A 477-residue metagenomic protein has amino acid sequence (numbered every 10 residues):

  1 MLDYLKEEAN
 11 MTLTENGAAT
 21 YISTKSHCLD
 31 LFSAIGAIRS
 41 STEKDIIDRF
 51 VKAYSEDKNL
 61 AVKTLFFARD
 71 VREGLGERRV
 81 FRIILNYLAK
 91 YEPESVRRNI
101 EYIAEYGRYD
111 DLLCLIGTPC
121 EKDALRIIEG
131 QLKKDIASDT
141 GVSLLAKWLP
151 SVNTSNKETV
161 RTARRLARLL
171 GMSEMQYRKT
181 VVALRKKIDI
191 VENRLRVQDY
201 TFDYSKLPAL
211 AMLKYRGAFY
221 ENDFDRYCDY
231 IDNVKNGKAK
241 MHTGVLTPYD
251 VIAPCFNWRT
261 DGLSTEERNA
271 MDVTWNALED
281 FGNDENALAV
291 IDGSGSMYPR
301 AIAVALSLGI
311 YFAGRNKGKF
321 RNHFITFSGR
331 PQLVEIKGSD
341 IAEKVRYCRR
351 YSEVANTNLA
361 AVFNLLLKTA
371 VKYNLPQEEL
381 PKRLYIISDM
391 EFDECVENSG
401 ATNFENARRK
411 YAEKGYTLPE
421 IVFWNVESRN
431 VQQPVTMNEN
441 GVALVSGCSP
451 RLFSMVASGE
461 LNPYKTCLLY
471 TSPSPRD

Functional and structural regions predicted by a protein language model:
M1-V304, G314-S472, R476: Long lumenal/extracellular ectodomains of secretory and single-pass membrane proteins
S307: Short alpha-helical basic/polar micro-motif
I310: Histidine-anchored nucleotide/phosphate-binding helix
